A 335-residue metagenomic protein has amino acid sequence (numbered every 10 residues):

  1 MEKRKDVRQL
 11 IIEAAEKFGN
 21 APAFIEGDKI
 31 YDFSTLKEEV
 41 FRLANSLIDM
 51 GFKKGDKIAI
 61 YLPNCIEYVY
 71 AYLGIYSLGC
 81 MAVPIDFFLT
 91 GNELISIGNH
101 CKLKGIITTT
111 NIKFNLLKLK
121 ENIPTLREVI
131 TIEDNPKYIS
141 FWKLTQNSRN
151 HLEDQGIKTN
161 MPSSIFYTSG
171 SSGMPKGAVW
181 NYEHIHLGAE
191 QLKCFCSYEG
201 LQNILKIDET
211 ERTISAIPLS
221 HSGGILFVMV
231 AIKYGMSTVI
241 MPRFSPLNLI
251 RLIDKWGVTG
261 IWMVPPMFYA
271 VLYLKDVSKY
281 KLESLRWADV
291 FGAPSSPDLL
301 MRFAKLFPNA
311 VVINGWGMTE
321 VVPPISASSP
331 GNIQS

Functional and structural regions predicted by a protein language model:
E2-R4, I12, N20-G51, D56-C65 (+3 more regions): Conserved AMP-binding/adenylate-forming core of the ANL superfamily
R4, N20, S148-Y167, M174 (+1 more regions): Conserved pre-ATP/AMP-binding loop-to-beta segment of ANL
D28, K113-T159, M174, H186 (+1 more regions): ANL superfamily adenylate-forming
D32-S34, S163-E190: Conserved AMP-binding A3 loop
A44, K57, P63-G91, N99-G105 (+4 more regions): A short helix-loop-beta submotif of the ANL/AMP-binding
D49-M50, S77-K143: Structural core segment of the AMP-binding/adenylate-forming
H186-R212, S220-T259, L274: Conserved AMP-binding/adenylation subdomain of ANL enzymes
K233, V258-M263, L274-S335: Gly/Ser/Thr-rich phosphate-binding loop
